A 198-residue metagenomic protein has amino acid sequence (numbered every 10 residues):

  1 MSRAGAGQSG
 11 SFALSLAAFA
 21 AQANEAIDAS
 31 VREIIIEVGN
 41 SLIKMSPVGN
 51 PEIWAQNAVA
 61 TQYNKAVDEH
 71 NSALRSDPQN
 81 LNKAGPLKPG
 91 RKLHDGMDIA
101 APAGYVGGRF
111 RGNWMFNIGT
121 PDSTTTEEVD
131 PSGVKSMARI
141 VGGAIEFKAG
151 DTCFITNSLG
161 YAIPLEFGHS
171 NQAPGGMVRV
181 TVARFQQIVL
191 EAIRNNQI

Functional and structural regions predicted by a protein language model:
M1-I198: Short, Lys/Arg-rich flexible segments
